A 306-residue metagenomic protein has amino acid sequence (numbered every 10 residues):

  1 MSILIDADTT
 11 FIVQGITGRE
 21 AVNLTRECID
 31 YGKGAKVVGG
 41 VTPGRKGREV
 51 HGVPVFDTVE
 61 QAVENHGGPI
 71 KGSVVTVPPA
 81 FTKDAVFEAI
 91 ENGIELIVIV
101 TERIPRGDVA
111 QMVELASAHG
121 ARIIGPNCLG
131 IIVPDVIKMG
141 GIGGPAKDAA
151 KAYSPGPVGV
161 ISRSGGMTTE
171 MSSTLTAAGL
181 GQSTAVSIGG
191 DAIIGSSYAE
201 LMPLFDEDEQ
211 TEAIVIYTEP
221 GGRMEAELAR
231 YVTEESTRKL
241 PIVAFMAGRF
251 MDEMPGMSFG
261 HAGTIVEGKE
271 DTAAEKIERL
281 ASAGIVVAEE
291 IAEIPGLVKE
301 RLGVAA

Functional and structural regions predicted by a protein language model:
M1-A306: Catalytic-core regions of core metabolic enzymes, especially those transforming organic acids/acyl-group intermediates
